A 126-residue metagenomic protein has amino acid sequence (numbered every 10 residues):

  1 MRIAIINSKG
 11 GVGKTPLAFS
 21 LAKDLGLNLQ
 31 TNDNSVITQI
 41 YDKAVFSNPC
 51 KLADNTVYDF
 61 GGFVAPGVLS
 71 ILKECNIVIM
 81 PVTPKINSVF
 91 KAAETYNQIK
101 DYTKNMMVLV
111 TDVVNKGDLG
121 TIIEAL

Functional and structural regions predicted by a protein language model:
M1-V12, P16-Y58, G62-L69, K73 (+1 more regions): P-loop/Walker-type NTP enzyme "switch/lid" segment
Y58-L126: Conserved catalytic-core segment of NTP-binding enzymes
